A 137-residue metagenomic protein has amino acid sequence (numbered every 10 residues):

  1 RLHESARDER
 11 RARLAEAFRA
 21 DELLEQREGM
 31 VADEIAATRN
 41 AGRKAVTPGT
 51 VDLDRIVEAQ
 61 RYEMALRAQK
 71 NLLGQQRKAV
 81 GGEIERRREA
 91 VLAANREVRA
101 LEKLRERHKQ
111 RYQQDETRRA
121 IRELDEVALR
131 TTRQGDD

Functional and structural regions predicted by a protein language model:
R1-D137: Charge-rich amphipathic alpha-helical interaction elements
